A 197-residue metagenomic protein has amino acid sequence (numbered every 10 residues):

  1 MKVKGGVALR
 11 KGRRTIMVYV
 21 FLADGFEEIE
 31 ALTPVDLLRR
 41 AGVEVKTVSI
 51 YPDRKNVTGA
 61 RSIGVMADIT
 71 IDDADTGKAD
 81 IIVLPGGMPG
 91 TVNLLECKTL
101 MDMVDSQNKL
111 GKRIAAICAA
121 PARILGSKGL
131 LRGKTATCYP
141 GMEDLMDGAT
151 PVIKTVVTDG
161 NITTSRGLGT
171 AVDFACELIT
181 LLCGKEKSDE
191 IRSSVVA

Functional and structural regions predicted by a protein language model:
K2-I16: Short, Lys/Arg-enriched N-terminal segments with co-localized hydrophobic residues within the first ~10-30 amino acids
I16-F21, G25-F26, L37-D53, D68-I69 (+1 more regions): Active-site-adjacent pocket-lining segments in enzyme domains
K55-D68: A cross-family phosphate/adenosyl-ligand binding-site feature
